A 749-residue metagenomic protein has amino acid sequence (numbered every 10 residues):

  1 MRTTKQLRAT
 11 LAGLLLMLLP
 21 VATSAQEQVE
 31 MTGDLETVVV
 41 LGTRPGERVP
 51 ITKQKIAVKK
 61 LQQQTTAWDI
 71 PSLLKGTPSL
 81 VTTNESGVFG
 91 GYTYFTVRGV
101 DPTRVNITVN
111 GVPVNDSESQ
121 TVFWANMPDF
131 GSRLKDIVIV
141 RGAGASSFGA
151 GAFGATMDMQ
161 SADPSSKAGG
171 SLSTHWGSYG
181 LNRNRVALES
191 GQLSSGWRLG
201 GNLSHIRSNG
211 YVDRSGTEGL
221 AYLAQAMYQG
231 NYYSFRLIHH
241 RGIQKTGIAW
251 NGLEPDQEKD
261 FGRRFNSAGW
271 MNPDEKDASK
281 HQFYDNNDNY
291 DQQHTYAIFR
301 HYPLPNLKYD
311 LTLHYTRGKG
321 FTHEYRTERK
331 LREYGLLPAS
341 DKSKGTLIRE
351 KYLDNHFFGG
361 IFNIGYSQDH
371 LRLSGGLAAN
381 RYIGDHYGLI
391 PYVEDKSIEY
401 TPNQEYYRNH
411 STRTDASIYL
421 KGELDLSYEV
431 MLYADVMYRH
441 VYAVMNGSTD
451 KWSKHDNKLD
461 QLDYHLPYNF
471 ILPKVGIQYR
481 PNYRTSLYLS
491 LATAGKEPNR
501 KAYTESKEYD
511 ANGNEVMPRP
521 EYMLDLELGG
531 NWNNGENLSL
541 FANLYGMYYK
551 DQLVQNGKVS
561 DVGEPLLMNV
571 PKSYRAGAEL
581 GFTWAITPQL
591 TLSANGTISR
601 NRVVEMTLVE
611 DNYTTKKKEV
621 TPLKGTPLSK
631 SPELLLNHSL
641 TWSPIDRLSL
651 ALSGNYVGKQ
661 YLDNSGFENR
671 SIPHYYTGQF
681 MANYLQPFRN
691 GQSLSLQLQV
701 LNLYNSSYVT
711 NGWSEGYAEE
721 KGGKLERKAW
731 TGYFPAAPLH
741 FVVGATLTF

Functional and structural regions predicted by a protein language model:
D34-T65, Y94: N-terminal periplasmic "start-of-domain" segments of outer-membrane beta-barrel proteins
P71-P113, K135: Extracytoplasmic beta-strand/coil segments of soluble accessory domains associated with Gram-negative outer-membrane
P113-R141, Q160-S161, R264: Short acidic/polar hinge/loop motifs at secondary-structure boundaries that mediate gating or recognition
G144-S146, T156-G191, N202-L203, R207-D213 (+1 more regions): Short strand-turn segments of transmembrane beta-barrel domains in outer membranes, especially the first one or two
H240, L489, D525, K624-F749: Conserved C-terminal beta-signal and adjacent last beta-strands/turns of outer-membrane beta-barrel proteins
N289-W452, Q478-S486, S490, N534-G546 (+1 more regions): Face-selective signature of the C-terminal outer-membrane beta-barrel domain
Y302, K308-H314, R480, S486-A494 (+5 more regions): Membrane-embedded beta-barrel scaffold of Gram-negative outer-membrane proteins
Y428, Y545-Y548, M568-N664, T746: Gram-negative outer-membrane beta-barrel transporters
